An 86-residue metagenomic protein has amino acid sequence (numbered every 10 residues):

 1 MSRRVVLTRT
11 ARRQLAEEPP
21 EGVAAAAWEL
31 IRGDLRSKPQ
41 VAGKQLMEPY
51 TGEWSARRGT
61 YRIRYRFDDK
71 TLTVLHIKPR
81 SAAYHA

Functional and structural regions predicted by a protein language model:
M1-R9, R13, E18, A24-A25 (+4 more regions): Enriched for short, Lys/Arg-rich terminal
R32-R57, H85: A short, surface-exposed loop/turn module that caps and links secondary-structure elements
